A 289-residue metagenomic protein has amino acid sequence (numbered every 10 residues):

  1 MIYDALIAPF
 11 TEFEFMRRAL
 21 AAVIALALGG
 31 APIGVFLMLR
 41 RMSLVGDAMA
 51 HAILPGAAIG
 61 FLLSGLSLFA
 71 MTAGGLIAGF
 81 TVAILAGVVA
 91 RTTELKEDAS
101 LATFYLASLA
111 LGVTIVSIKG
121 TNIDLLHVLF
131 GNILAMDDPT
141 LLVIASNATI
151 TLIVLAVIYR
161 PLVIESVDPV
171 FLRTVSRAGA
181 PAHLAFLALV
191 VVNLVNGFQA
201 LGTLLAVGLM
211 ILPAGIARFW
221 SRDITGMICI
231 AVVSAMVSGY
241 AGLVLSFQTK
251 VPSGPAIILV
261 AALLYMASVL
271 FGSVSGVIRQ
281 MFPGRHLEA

Functional and structural regions predicted by a protein language model:
M1-L28: Membrane-interfacial amphipathic/re-entrant helices at transmembrane-helix boundaries
I2-E12, N122-M136, V244-F247: Membrane-interface helix termini and inter-helical loops of multi-pass transporters
L20-A25, F69-I77, A99-T103, L141-S146 (+3 more regions): Hydrophobic alpha-helical transmembrane segments
V35-A50, L54-N122, A217-C229, S246-Q248 (+1 more regions): Short loop segments and helix-boundary regions at transmembrane helix junctions of multi-pass inner-membrane proteins
A52-G60, T103-I115, A135-M136, G179-L189 (+2 more regions): Small-residue-rich segments of transmembrane alpha-helices in multi-pass membrane proteins, especially helix faces
L141-P213: Helix-loop-helix "hairpin" substructures at the membrane interface of multi-pass membrane proteins
L204-P255: Transmembrane alpha-helical segments in multi-pass inner-membrane proteins
V251-A289: Cytosolic-side transmembrane-helix boundaries in multi-pass membrane proteins
